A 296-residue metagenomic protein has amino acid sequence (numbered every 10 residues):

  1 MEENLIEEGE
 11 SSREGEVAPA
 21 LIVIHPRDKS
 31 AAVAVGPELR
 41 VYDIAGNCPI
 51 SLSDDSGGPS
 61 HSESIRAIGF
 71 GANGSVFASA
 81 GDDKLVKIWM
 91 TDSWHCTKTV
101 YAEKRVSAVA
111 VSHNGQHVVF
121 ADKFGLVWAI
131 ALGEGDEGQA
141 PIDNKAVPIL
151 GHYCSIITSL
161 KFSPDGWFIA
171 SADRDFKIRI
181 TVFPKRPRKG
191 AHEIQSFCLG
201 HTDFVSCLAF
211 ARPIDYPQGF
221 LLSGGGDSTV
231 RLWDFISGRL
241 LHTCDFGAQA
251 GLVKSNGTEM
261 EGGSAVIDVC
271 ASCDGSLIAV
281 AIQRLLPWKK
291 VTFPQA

Functional and structural regions predicted by a protein language model:
M1-G57, A248-G251: Intrinsically disordered, low-complexity acidic/Ser/Thr/Pro-rich linker and tail segments in large eukaryotic scaffolds
E10-R13, P49-S60, T97-A102, Q139-P141 (+4 more regions): Short C-terminal beta-strands that terminate individual repeats in beta-propeller domains, predominantly WD40 blades
E16-V23, S62-F70, K104-V111, C154-K161 (+2 more regions): Canonical WD40 repeat/beta-propeller blade segments in eukaryotic WD-repeat proteins
P26-R27, A72-N73, H113-N114, P164-D165 (+2 more regions): Residue-level detector of Asp-centered blade-edge/turn motifs that repeat once per structural unit in beta-propeller
A34-G36, A80-D83, A121-F124, A172-D175 (+2 more regions): Conserved strand-to-loop turn within each blade of WD40 beta-propeller repeats
Y42-D43, V86-W89, V127-L132, I178-F183 (+2 more regions): WD40-repeat beta-propellers
A131-Q139, V182-K189, I236-T243, Q295-A296: Short loop/turn segments immediately following beta-strands, especially the blade-tip and inter-blade linker loops
